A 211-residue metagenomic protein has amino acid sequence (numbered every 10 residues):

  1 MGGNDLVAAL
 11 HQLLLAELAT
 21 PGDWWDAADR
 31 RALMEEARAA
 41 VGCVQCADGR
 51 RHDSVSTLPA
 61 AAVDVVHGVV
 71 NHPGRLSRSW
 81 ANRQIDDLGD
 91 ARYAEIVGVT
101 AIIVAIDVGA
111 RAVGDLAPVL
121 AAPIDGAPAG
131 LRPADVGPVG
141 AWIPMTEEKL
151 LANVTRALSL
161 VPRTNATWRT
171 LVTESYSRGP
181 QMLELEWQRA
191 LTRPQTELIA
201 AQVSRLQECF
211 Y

Functional and structural regions predicted by a protein language model:
M1-Y211: Hydrophobic alpha-helical segments
